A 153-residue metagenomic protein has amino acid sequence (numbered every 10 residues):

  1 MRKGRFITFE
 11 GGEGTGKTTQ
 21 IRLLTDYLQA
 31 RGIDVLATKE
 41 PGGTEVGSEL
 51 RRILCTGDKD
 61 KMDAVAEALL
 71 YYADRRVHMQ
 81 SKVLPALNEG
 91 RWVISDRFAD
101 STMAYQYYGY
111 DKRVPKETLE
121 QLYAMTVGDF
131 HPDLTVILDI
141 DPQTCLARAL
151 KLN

Functional and structural regions predicted by a protein language model:
M1-G4: Phosphate-binding P-loop
I7-F9: Hydrophobic anchor at the beta1->P-loop junction of P-loop NTPases
G14: Walker A (P-loop) phosphate-binding loop of P-loop NTPases
K17: Conserved lysine of the Walker
Q20: Hydrophobic positions on the alpha1 helix immediately C-terminal to the Walker A/P-loop
R31-V127: ATP-dependent small-molecule kinase phosphotransfer cores that center on conserved nucleotide phosphate-binding segments
S95-F98, G128-A149: Conserved phosphate-donor/acceptor-positioning beta-strand/loop module used by diverse small-molecule
K116, L150-N153: Short glycine/proline- and charge-enriched loop/turn segments that cap or connect secondary-structure elements
